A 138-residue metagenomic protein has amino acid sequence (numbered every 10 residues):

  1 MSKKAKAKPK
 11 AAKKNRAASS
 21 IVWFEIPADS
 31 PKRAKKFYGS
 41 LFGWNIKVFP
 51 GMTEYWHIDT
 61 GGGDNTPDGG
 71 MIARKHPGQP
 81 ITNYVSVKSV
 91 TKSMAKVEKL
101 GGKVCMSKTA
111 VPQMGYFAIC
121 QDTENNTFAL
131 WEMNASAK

Functional and structural regions predicted by a protein language model:
S2-K35, D64, I81-N83, E132-K138: N-terminal beta-strand motif that seeds the catalytic metal site of vicinal oxygen chelate
K3, W44-P80, T127-M133: Conserved short beta-strand elements that form part of the metal-binding/catalytic scaffold of enzyme active sites
I21-D29, A73-K99, Y116-Q121: Vicinal oxygen chelate
A34-Y38, V97, N125: Conserved active-site tyrosine of GNAT-family acetyltransferases
S40-I46, G101-K103: Conserved acetyl-CoA-binding loop of GNAT-fold acetyltransferases
F49-E54, A110-Q113, K138: Short glycine/proline-centered loop/turn elements that form peptide/ligand docking sites
W56-G61, A110-V111, A118-C120: Short acidic-hydrophobic surface loop/beta-edge motif
C105, E124, L130-K138: A beta-strand edge to alpha-helix "cap/lid" segment located at domain peripheries
